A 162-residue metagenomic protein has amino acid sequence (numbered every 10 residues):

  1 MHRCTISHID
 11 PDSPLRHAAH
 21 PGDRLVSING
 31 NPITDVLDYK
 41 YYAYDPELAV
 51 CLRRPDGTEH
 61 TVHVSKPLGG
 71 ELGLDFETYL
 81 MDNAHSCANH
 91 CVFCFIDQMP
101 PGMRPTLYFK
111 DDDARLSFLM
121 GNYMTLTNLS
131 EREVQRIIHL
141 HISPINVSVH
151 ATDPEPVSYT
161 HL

Functional and structural regions predicted by a protein language model:
M1-D10, P14-L15: PDZ/PDZ-like groove recognition
S13-A18, K40-Y41: Short, surface-exposed secondary-structure edge patches
L15, G22, V50, C94: Terminal peptide-recognition signature
R16-T34: Conserved PDZ fold ligand-binding element
K40-F76: PDZ-domain C-terminal substructure recognizer with occasional recognition of PDZ-binding tails
E77-L119: Canonical Radical SAM [4Fe-4S] cluster-binding loop centered on the CxxxCxxC motif and its immediate flanking residues
V134-T152: Non-cysteine beta-strand/loop elements that form the S-adenosyl-L-methionine
T160-H161: Conserved small/polar residues in nucleotide/adenosyl-binding loops
